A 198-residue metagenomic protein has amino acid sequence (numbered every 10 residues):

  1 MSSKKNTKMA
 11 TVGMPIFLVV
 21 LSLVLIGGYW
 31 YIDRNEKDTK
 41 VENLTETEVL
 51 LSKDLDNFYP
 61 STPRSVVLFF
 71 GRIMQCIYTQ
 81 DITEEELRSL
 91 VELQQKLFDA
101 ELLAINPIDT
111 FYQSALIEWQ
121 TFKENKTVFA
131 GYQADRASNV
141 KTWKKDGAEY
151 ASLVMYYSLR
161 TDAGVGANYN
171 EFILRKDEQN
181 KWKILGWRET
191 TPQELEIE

Functional and structural regions predicted by a protein language model:
M1-E48: Amphipathic, hydrophobic N-terminal targeting peptides for secretion and organelle import
K4, K37-V41, V165-E198: Short beta-strand edge/turn micro-motifs at domain boundaries
V24-W30, L50, A104-F111, K126-Y132 (+2 more regions): Short low-complexity stretches enriched in small and charged residues
E46-E124: Core segments of small alpha/beta cavity-forming domains
Q80, T161-D162: A generic structural signal for short coil/turn motifs at secondary-structure boundaries
D109, R136, M155-L159, F172 (+1 more regions): A mature extracytoplasmic/lumenal domain signature
Q113-T161: Surface-exposed, charged secondary-structure patches
